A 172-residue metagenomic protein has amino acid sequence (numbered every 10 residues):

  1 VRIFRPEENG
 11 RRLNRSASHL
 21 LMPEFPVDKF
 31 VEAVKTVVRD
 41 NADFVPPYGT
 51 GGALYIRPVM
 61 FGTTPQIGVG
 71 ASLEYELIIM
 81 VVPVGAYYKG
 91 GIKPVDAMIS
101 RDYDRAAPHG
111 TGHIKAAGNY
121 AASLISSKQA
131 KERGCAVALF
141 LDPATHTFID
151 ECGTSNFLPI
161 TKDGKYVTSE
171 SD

Functional and structural regions predicted by a protein language model:
V1-V137, P143-A144: Conserved alpha/beta cores of soluble small-molecule-handling proteins
F140-L141, P159: Hydrophobic beta-strand positions
T147-D172: Glycine- and Gly-Pro-enriched alpha-helical subdomains that act as flexible, kink-prone "lid/hinge" or packing modules
